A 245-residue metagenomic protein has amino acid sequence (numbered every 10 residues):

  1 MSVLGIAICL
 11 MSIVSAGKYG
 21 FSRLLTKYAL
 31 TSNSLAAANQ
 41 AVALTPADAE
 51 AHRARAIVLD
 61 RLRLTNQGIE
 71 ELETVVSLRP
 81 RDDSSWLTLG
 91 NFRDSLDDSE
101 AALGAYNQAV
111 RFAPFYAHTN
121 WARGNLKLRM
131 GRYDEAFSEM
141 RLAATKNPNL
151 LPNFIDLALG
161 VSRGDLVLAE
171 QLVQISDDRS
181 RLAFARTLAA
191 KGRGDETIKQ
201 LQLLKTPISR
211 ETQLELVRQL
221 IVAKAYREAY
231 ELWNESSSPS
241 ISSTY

Functional and structural regions predicted by a protein language model:
I8-A36: Hydrophobic alpha-helical transmembrane segments in integral membrane proteins
S22, A49-E50, D83-S84, S99-E100 (+4 more regions): Helix-start (N-cap) detector for alpha-helical repeat units in TPR-like alpha-solenoids, especially tetratricopeptide
Q40-A41, T74-V75, Q108-A109, L142-A143 (+2 more regions): Canonical positions in the second alpha-helix
L44, L78, F112, K146-N147 (+3 more regions): Structural marker of alpha-solenoid helical repeat scaffolds
